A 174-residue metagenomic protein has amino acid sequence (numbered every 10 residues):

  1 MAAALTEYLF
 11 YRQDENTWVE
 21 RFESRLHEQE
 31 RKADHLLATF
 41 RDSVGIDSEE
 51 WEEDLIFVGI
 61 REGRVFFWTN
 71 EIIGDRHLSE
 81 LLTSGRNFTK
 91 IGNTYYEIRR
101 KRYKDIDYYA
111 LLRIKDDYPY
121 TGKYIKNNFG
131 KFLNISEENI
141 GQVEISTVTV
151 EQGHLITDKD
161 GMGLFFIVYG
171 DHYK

Functional and structural regions predicted by a protein language model:
M1-K174: N-terminal sensory and localization modules of signal-transduction and trafficking proteins
